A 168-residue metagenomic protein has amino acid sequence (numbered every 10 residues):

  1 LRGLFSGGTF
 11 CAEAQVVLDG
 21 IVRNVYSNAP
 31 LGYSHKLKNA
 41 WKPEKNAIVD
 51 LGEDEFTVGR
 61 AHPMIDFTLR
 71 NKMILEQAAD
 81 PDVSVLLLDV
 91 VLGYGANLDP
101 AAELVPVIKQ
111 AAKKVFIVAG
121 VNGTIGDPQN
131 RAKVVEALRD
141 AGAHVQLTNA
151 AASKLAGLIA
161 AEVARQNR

Functional and structural regions predicted by a protein language model:
L1-L88, F116, N122-D140, A152-R168: ATP-dependent carboxylate/acyl-activation modules
G59-I65, Y94-A102: Glycine/threonine-rich flexible loop motifs
E76, N97-K113, V118: Generic long, charged, amphipathic alpha-helical segments
L87-G95: Glycine-rich anion-binding loop/nest that anchors nucleotide
I108-K109, R139-H144: Short, electropositive alpha-helical surface patch
H144-A152: Short acidic-hydrophobic, aromatic-tinged amphipathic segments that line or gate anion-handling sites
